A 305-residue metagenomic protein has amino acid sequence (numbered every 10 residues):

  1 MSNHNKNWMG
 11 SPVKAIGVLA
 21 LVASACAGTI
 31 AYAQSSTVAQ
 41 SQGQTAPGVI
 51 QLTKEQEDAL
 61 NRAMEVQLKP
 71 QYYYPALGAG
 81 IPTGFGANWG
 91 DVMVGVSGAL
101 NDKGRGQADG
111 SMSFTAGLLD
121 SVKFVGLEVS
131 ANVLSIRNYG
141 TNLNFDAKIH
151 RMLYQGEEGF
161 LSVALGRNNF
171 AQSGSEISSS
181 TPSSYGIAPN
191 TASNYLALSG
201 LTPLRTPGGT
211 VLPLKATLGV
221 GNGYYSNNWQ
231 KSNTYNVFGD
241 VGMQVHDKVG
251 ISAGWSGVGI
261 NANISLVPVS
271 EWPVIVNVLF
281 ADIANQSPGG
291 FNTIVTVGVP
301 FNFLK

Functional and structural regions predicted by a protein language model:
M1-S11: N-terminal secretory signal peptides that target proteins for export/translocation
I16-A27: Bacterial N-terminal signal peptides
G28-A33: Sec/Tat signal peptide C-region and signal peptidase I cleavage site
Q34-N190, T202-P203, I264-L266: Transmembrane beta-barrel domains of Gram-negative outer membranes and organellar outer membranes
D91-D102, V125-S135, L161-N169, P213-Y224 (+2 more regions): Transmembrane beta-strand segments that form the barrel wall of outer-membrane beta-barrel proteins
G110-V122, L143-G156, N194-R205, Y235-V245 (+3 more regions): Feature captures outer-membrane beta-barrel proteins of Gram-negative bacteria and organelles
L165-T191, L201, A216-Y225, N263-V267 (+1 more regions): Outer-membrane beta-barrel translocator/channel fold
P182-G254: Detector for outer-membrane/organellar transmembrane beta-barrel domains, recognizing the amphipathic beta-strand
